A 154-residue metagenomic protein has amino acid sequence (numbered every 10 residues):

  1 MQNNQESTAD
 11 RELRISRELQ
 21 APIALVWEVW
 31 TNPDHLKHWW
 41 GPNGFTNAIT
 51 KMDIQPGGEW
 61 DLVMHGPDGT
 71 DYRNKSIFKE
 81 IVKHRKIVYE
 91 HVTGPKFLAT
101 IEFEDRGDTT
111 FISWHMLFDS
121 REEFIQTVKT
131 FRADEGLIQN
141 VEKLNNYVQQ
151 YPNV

Functional and structural regions predicted by a protein language model:
M1-T46: Hydrophobic ligand-binding cavity/cleft-lining segments
D10-S16, I23, E59, R73 (+3 more regions): Intrinsic-disorder/low-complexity, polar/charged segments enriched in Ser/Thr/Lys/Arg/Asp/Glu/Gln
R14-I15, D34-D71, V154: Short beta-edge strand/loop motif at the mouth of beta-sheet-based domains
R17, T50-M52, N74-E80, L98-D105: Hydrophobic/aromatic beta-strand elements that line small-molecule binding cavities or substrate pockets in beta-rich
I23-A24, I54-Q55, K79-H84, E102-F111: A short, structured loop/turn motif at beta-sheet edges
V26, L36, W60-L62, F78 (+4 more regions): Hydrophobic pocket/interface hotspot
E90-Q139: Beta-strand/loop substructures that line and gate deep hydrophobic ligand-binding cavities in soluble
V148-V154: Short, highly charged C-terminal tails/helix-capping segments
